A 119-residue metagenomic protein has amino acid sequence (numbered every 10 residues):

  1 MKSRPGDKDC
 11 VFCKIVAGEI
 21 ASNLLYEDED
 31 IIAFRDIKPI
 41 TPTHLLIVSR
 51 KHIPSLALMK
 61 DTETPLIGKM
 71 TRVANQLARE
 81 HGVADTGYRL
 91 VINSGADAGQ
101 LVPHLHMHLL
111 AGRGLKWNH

Functional and structural regions predicted by a protein language model:
M1-H119: HIT superfamily nucleotide-processing domains
